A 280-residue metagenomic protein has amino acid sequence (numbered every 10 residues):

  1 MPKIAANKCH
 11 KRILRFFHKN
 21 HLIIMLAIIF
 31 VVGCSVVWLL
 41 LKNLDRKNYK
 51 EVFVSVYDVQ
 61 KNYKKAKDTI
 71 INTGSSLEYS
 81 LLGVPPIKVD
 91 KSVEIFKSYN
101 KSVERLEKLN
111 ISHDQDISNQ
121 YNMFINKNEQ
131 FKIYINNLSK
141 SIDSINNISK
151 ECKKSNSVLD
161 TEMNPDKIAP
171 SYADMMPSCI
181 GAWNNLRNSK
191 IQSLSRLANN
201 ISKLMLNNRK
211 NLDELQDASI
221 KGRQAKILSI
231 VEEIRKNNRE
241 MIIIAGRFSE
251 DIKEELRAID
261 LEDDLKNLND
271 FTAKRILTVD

Functional and structural regions predicted by a protein language model:
M1-H10: N-terminal intrinsically disordered, acidic low-complexity segments at the extreme N-terminus
C9-F30: N-terminal Sec-pathway targeting helices
F30-L40: Hydrophobic alpha-helical membrane-insertion segments, chiefly the h-region of N-terminal signal peptides
L41-K97, N119-P165, A169: Immediate post-signal-peptide N-terminus of mature secreted/exported proteins
G74-P86, I111-I117, Q216-I227, G246 (+1 more regions): Charged, low-complexity interaction regions
Y99-D114: Interfacial alpha-helical end/capping and short helix-turn segments at domain and membrane boundaries
Y121-I243, A258, E262: Extended amphipathic alpha-helical interaction segments
I230-D280: A cross-kingdom marker for long, charged
